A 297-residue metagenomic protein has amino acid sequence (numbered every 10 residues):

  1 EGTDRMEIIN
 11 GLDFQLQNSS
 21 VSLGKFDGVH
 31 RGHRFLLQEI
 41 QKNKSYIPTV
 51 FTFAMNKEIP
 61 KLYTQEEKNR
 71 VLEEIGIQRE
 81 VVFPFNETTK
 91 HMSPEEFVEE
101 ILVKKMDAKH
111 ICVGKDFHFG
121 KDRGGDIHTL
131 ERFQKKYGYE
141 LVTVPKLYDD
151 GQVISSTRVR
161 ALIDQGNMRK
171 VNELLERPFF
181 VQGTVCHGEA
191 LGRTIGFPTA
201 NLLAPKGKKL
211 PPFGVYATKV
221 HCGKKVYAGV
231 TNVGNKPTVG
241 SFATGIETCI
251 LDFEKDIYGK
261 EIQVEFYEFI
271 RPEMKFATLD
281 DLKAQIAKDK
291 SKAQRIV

Functional and structural regions predicted by a protein language model:
E1-R5: Short, Lys/Arg-enriched N-terminal segments with co-localized hydrophobic residues within the first ~10-30 amino acids
M6-D13, V81: Short acidic-hydrophobic, aromatic-tinged amphipathic segments that line or gate anion-handling sites
D13-E66, R70: N-terminal catalytic cores of NTP/NDP-binding nucleotidyl/phosphoryl-transfer enzymes
H30, L72, I111, V171 (+2 more regions): Residue-level signal for inorganic ion chemistry
N56-Y137: N-terminal Rossmann-like or analogous alpha/beta NTP/dinucleotide-binding catalytic cores that position adenine
Q134-N232: Glycine-rich, Lys/Arg-enriched anion-binding loops that position phosphate/diphosphate groups for phosphoryl
G188-V297: Phosphate/ribose-recognition catalytic cores of enzymes acting on nucleotide-derived substrates
